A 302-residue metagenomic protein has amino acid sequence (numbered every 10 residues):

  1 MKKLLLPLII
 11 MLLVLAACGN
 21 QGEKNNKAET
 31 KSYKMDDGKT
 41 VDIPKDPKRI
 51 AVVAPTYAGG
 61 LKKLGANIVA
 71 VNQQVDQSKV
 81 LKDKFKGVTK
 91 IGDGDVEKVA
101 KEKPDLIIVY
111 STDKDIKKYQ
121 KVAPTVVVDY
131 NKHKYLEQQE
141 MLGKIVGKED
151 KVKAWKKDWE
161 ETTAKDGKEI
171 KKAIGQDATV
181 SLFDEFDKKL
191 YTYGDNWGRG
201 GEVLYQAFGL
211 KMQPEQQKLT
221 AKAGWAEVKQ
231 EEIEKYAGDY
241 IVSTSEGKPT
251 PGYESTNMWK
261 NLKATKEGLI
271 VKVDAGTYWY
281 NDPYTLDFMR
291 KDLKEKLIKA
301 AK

Functional and structural regions predicted by a protein language model:
M1-P7: Positively charged n-region of N-terminal signal peptides that target proteins for export
L4, C18-V53, K151-F183, S245-T250 (+2 more regions): Bacterial Sec-exported substrate-binding components of ABC uptake systems
L13-A17: C-terminal motif of bacterial Sec signal peptides marking the signal peptidase cleavage site
V52-A100: A short, structured surface patch at a secondary-structure boundary
V75-S78, T192-G224: Alpha-helical, coiled-coil/dimerization segments enriched in small aliphatic residues
V96, K103-I108, P124, I233 (+1 more regions): Proline-aspartate-enriched helix->loop->beta-strand connector
K117-K153, G175, E254-D274: Charged, glycine-enriched surface loops/patches that mediate electrostatic binding to polyanionic ligands
Y236-K302: Structured C-terminal subdomain patch of bacterial secreted/periplasmic proteins
